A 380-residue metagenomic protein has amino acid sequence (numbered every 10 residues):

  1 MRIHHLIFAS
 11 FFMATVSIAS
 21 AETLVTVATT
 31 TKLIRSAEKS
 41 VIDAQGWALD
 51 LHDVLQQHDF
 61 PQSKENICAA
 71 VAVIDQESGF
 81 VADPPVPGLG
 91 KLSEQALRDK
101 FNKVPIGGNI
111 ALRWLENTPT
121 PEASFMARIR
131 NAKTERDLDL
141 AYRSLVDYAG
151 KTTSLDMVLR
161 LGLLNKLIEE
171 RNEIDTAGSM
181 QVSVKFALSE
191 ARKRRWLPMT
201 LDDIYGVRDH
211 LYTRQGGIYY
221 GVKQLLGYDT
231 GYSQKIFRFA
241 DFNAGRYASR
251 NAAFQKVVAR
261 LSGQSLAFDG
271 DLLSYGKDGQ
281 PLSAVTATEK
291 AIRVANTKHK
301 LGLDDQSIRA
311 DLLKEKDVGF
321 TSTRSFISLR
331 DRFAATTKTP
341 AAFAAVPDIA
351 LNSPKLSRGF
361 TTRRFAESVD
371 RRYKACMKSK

Functional and structural regions predicted by a protein language model:
M1, V16-K380: Cell-wall glycan-active module
I7-T15: Bacterial N-terminal signal peptides
